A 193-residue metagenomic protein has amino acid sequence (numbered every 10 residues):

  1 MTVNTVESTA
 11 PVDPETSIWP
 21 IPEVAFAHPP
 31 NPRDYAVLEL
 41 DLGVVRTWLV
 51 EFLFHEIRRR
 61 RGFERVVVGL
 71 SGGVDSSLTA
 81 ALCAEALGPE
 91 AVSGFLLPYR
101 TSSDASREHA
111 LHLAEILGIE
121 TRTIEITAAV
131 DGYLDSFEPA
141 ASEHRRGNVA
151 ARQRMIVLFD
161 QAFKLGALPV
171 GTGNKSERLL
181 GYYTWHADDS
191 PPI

Functional and structural regions predicted by a protein language model:
N4-T184: ATP-dependent adenylation/nucleotidyltransferase module used to activate substrates
Y182-I193: A mobile, often basic/glycine-rich helix-loop segment that functions as the active-site lid/recognition loop
